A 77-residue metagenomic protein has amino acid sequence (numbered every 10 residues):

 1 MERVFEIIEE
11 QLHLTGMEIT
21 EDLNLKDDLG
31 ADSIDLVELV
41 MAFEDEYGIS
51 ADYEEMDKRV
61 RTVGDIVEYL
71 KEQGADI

Functional and structural regions predicted by a protein language model:
M1-A31, D35, L39-M41, D45-I77: Phosphopantetheine-dependent thiolation modules in NRPS/PKS and related acyl-activating systems
